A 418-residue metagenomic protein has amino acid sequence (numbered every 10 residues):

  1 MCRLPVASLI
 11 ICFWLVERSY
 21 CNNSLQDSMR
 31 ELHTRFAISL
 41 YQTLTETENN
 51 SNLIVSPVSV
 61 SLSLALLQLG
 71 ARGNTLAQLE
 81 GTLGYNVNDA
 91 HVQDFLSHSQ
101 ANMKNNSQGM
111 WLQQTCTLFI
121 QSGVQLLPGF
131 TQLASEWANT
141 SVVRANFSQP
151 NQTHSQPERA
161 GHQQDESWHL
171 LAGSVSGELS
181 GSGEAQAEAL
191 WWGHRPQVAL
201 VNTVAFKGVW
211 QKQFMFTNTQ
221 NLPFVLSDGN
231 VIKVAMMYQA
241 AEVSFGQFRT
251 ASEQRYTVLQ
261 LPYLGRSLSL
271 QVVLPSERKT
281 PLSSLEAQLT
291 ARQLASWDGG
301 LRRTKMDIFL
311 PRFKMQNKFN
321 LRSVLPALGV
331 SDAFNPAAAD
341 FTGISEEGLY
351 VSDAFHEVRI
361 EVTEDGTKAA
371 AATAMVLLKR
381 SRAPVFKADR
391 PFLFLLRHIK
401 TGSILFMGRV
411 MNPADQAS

Functional and structural regions predicted by a protein language model:
C2-S418: Secretory/exported precursors with cleavable N-terminal leaders
